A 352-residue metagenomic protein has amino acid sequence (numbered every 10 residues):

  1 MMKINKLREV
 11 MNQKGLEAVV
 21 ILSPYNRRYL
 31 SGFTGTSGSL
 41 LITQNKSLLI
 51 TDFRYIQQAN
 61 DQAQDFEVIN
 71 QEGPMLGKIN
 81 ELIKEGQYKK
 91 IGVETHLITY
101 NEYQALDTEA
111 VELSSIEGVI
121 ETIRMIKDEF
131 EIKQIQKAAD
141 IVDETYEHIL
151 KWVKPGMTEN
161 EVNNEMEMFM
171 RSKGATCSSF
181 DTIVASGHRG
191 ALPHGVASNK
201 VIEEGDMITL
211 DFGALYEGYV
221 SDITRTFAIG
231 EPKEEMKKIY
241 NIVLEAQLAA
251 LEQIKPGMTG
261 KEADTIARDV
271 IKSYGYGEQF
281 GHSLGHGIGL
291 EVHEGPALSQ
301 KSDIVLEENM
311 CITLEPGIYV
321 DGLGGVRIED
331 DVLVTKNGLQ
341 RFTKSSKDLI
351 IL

Functional and structural regions predicted by a protein language model:
M1-L352: Active-site neighborhoods and metal-handling regions in enzymes and metal-associated proteins
